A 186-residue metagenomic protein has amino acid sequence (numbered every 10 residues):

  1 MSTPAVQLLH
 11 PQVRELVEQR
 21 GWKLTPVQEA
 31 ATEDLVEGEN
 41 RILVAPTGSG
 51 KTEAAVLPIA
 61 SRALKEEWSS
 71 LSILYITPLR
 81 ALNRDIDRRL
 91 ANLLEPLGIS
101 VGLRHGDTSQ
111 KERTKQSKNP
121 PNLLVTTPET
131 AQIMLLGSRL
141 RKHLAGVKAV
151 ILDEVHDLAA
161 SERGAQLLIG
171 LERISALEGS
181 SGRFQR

Functional and structural regions predicted by a protein language model:
M1-P4: Interdomain "pre-motor" coupling segment immediately N-terminal to P-loop NTPase/helicase cores
V6, H10-R186: Conserved P-loop/Walker A NTP-binding site and adjacent catalytic elements of P-loop NTPases
